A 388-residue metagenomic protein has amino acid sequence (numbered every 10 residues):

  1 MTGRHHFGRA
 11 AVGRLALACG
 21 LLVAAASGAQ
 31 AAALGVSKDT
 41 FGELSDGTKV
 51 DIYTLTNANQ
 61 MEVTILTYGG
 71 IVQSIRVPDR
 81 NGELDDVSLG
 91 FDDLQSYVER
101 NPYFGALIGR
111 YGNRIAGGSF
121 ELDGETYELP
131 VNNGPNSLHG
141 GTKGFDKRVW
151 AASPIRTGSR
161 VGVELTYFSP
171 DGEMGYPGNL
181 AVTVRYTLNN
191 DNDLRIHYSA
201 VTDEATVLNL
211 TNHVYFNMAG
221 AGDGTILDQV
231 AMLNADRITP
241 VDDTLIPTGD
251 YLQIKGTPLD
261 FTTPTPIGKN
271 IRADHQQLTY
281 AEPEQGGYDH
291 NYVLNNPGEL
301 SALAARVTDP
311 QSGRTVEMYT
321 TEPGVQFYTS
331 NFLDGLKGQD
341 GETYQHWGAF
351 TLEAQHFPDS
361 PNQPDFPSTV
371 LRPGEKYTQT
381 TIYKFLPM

Functional and structural regions predicted by a protein language model:
T2-A16: Bacterial N-terminal signal peptides that target proteins for export
T2-G3, A24, E43: Intrinsic disorder/low-complexity signature
R14-A26: Bacterial N-terminal signal peptides
S27-A31: Short, low-complexity disordered leader/linker segments with a strong preference for bacterial N-terminal type II
A32-M388: An exposed, glycine/acidic-rich loop-and-rim segment of catalytic or binding clefts
